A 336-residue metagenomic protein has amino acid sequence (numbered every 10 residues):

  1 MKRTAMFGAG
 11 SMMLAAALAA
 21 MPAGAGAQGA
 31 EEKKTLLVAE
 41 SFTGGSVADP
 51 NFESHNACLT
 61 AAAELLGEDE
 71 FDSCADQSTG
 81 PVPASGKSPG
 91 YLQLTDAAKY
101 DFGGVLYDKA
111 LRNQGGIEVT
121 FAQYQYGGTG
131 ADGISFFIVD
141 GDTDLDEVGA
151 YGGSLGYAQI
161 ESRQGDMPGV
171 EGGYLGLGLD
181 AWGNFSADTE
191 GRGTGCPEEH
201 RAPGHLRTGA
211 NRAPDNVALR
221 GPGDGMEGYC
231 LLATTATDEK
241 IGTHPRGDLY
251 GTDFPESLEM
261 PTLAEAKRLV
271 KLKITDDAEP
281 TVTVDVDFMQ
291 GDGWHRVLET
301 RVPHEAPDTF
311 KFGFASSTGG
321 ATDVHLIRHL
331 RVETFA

Functional and structural regions predicted by a protein language model:
M1-A27: Secretory targeting and sorting signals
Q28-A336: Polar, low-complexity loop segments and adjacent catalytic/binding residues used for recognizing and processing sugar
